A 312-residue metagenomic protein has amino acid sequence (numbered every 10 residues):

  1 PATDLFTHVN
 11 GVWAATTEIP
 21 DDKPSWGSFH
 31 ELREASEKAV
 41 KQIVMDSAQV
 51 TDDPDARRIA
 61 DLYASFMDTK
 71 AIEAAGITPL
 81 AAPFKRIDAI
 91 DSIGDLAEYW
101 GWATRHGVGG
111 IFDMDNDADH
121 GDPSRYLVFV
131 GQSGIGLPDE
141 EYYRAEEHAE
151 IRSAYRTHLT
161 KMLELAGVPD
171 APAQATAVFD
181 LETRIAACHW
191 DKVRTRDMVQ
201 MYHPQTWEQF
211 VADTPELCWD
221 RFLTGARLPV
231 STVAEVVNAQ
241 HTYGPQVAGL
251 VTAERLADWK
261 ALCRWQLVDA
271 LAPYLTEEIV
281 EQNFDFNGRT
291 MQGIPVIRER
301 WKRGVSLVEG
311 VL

Functional and structural regions predicted by a protein language model:
P1-D4, H8-A71: Active-site-surrounding "flap" and adjacent substrate/cofactor-binding loops of secreted or lumenal enzymes, prototyped
S47-L312: Noncatalytic, helix-rich "gating/capping" subdomain that lines the substrate-entry/channel surface of large enzyme
